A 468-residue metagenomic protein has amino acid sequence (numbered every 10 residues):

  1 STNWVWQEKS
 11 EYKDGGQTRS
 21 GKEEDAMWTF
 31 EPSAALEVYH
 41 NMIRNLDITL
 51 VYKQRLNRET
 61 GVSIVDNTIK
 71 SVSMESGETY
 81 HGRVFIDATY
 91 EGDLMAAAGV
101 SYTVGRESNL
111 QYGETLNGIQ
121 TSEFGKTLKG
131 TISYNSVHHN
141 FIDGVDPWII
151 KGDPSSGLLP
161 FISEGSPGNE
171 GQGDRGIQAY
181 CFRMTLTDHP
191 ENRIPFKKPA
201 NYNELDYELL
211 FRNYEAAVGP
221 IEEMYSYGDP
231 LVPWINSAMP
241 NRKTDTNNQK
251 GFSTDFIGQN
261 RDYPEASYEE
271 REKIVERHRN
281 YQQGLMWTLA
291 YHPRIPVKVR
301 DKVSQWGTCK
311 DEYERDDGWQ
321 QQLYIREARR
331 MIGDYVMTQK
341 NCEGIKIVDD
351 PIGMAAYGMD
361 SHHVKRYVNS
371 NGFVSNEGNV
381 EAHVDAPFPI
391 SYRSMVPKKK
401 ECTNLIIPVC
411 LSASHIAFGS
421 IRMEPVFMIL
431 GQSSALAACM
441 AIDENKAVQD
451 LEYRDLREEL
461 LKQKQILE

Functional and structural regions predicted by a protein language model:
S1-G61, T103, Q111-G113, K129: Conserved N-terminal/central alpha/beta ligand/cofactor-binding core
L36, E78-V84, A88-E468: Flavin (FAD/FMN)-binding glycine-rich loop and adjacent Rossmann-like elements that form
T60-T79: Conserved beta-strand-loop-beta-strand element in the redox core of flavoprotein oxidoreductases
